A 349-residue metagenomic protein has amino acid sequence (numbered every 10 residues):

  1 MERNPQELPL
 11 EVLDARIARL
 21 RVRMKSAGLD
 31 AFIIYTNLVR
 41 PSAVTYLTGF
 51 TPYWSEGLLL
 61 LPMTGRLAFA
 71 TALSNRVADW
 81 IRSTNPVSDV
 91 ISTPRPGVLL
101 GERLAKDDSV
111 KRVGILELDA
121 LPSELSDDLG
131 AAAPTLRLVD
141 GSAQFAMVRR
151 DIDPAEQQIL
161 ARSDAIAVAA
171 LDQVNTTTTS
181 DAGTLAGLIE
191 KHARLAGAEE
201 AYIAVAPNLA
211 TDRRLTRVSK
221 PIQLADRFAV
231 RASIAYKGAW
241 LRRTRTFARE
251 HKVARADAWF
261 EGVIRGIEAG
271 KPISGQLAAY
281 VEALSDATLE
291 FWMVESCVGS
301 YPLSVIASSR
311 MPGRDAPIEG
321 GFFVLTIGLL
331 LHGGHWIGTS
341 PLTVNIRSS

Functional and structural regions predicted by a protein language model:
M1-S349: Active-site neighborhoods and metal-handling regions in enzymes and metal-associated proteins
